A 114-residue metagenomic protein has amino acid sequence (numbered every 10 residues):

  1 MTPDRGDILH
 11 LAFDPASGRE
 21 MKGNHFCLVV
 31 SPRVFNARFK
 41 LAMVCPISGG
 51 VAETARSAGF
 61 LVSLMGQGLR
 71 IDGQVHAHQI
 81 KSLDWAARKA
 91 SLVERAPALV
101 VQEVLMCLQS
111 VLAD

Functional and structural regions predicted by a protein language model:
M1-D114: Conserved functional hotspots at enzyme active or ligand-binding sites that engage polyanionic ligands
